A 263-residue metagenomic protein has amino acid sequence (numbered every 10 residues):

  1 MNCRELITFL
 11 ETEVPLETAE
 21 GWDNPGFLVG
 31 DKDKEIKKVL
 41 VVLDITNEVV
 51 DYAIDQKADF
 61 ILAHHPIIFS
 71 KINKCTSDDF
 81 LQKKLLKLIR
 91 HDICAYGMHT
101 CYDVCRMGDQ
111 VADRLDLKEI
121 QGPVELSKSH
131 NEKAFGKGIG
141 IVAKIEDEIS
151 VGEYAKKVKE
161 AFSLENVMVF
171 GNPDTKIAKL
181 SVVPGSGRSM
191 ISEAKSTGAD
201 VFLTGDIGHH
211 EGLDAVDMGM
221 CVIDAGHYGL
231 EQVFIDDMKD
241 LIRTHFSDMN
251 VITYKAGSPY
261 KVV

Functional and structural regions predicted by a protein language model:
M1-V263: Hydrophobic structural segments
